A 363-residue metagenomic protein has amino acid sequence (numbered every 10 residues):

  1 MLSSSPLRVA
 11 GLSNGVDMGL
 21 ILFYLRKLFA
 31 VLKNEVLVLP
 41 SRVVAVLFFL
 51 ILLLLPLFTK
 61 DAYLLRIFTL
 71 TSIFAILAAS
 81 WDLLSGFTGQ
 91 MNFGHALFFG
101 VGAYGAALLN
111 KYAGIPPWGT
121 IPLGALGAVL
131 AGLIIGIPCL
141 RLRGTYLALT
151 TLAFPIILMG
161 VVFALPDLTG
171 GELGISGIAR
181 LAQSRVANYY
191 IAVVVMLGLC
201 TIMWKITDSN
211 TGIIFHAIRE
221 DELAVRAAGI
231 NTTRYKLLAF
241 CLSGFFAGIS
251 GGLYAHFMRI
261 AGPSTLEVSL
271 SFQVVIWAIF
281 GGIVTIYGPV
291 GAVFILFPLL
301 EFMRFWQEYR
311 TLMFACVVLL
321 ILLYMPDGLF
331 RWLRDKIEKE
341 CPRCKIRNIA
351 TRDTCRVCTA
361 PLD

Functional and structural regions predicted by a protein language model:
M1-M18: N-terminal amphipathic/basic-hydrophobic helices that include classical n-h-c signal peptides and signal-anchor
G15-D363: Transmembrane alpha-helices and adjacent helix-loop boundaries
